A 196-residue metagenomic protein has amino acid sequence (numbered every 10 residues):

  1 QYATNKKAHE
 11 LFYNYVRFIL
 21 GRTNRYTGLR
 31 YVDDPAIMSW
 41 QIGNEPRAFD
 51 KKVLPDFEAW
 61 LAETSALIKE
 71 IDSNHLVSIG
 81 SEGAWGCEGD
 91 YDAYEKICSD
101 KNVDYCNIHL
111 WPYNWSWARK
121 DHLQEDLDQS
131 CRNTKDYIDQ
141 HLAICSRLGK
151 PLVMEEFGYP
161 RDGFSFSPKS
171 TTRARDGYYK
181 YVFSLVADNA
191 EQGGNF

Functional and structural regions predicted by a protein language model:
Q1-K120, Q124-P151, F157-F196: Active-site mouth of glycoside hydrolases
